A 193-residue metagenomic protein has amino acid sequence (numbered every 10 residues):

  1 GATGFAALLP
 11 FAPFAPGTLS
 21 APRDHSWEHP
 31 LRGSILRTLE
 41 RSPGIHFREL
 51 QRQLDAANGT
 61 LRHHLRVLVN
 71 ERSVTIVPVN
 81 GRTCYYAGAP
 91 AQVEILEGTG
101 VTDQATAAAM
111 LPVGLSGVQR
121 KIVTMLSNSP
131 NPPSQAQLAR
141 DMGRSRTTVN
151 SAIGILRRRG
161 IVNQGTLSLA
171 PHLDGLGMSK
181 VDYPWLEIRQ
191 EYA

Functional and structural regions predicted by a protein language model:
G1-A12: N-terminal signal-anchor transmembrane alpha helix of single-pass membrane proteins, serving as the membrane-anchoring
P16-R32, H46, T75-G100, A108-Q119 (+2 more regions): Short, cationic-aromatic polyanion-contact patches
P22-R23, W27, P43-A57, L61-H63 (+1 more regions): Intrinsically disordered, low-complexity juxtamembrane tails/stalks of eukaryotic membrane proteins
L31-R32, L36-L39, R52-L54, N58-T60 (+2 more regions): Acidic/histidine-enriched, beta-strand-rich ligand/metal-binding domains
R32-E40, P112, R120-S127: Hydrophobic residues on short alpha-helical segments
R41-L54, P130-D141: Short acidic, hydrophobic short linear motifs in intrinsically disordered regions
D55-N70, G143-R158: Short amphipathic alpha-helical interaction segments
P132, A136, R140, G154-G160 (+1 more regions): Long, helix-rich, hydrophobic modules that act as membrane-proximal anchors or helical bundle/coiled-coil regulators
